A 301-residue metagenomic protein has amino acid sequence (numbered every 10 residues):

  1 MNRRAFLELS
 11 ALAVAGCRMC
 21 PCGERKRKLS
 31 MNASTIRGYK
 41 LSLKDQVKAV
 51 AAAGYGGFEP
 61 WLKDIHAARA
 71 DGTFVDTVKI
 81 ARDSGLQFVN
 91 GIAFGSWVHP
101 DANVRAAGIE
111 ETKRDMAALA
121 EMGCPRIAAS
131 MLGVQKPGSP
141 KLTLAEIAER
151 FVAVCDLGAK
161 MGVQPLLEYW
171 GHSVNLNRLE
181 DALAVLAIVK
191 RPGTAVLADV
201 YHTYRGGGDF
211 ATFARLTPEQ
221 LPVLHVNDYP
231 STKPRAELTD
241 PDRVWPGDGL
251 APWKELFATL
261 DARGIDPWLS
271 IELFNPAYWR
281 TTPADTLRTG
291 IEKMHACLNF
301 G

Functional and structural regions predicted by a protein language model:
R4-L12, G16-S30, T35, K40-G54 (+2 more regions): Histidine-acidic metal/acid-base catalytic patches
S10-P21, D45-V47, I80-Q87, V98-V196 (+2 more regions): Active-site acidic/histidine proton-transfer and metal-coordination neighborhood in alpha/beta enzyme cores
N32, E59-P60, L166-Y169, L197-D199: Short catalytic-loop micro-motif centered on adjacent basic/acidic residues
I36-R37, I65, F94-W97, G133-Q135 (+3 more regions): Solvent-exposed loop/turn segments at secondary-structure junctions within structured extracellular/periplasmic domains
E59, N90-I92, A128, L166 (+2 more regions): Conserved beta-strand positions in the central sheet of alpha/beta enzyme cores
E59-V78, V134-G138: Glycine-rich, proline-tolerant flexible connector loops at the mouths of alpha/beta enzymes
S96-A102, Q135-P140, R205-G206, R235 (+1 more regions): A short acidic, helix-capping loop that chelates divalent metal ions and anchors anionic groups
